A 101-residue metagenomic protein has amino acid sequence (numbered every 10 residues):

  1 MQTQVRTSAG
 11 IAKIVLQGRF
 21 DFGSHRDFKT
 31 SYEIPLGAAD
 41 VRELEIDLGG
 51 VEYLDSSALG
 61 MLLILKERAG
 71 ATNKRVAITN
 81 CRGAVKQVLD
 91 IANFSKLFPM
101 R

Functional and structural regions predicted by a protein language model:
M1-V15: Short beta-strand/loop segment at the start of cytosolic alpha/beta domains
R19-L97: Amphipathic alpha-helical interaction surfaces in cytosolic regulatory modules
P99-R101: Short acidic-hydrophobic, aromatic-tinged amphipathic segments that line or gate anion-handling sites
